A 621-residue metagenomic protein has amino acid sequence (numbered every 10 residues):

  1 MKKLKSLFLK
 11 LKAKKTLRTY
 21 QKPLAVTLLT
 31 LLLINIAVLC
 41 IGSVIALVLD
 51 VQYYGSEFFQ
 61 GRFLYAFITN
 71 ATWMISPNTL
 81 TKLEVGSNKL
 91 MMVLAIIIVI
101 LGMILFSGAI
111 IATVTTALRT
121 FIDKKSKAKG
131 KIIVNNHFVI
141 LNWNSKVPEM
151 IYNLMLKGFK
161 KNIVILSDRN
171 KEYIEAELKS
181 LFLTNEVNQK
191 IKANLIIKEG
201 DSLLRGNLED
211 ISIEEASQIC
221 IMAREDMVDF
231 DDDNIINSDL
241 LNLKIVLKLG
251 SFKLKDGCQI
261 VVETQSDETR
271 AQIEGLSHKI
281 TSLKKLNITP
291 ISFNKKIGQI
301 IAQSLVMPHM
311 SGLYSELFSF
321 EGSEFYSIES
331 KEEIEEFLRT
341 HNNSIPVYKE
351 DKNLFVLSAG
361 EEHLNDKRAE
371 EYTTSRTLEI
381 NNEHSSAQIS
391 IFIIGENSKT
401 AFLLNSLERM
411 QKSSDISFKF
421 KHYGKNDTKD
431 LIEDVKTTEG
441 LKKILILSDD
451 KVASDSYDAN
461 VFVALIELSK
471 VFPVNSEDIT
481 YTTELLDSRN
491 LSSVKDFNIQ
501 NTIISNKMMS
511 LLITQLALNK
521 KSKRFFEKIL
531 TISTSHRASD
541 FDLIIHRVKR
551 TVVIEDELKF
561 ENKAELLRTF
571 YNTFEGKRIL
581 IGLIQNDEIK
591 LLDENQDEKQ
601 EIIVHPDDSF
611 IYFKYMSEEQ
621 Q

Functional and structural regions predicted by a protein language model:
M1-Q621: Cytosolic regulatory regions of ion transport systems
